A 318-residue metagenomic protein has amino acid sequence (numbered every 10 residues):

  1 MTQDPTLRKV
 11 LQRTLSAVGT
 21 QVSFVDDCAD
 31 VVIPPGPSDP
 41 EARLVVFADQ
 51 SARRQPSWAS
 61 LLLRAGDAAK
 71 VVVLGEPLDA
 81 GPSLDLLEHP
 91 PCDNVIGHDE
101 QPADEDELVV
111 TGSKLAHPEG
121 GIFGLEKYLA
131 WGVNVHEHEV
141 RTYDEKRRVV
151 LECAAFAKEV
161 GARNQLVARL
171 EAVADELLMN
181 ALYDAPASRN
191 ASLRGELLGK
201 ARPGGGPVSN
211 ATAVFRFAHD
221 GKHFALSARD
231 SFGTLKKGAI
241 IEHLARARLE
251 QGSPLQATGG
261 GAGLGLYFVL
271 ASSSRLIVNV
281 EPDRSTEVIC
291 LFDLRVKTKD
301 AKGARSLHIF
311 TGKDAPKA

Functional and structural regions predicted by a protein language model:
T2: Conserved acidic carboxylate
P5-D27: Two-component/phosphorelay signaling modules centered on CheY-like receiver
T6, R53, A103, D144-E145: Short alpha-helical
R8, C28-S83: Conserved phosphotransfer microenvironments
G19, P40-R43, A68-A69, P91-C92 (+1 more regions): Short, well-ordered alpha-helix to beta-strand connector turns
D26, S51-A52, A69-E119, V280: Output/docking surface of receiver
L78-L84, D106-L178, Y183-R202, N210 (+2 more regions): Bergerat-fold GHKL ATPase/HATPase_c domain
L129-N134, L182-P316: Conserved beta-strand-loop-beta-strand hairpin that lines the nucleotide-binding pocket of ATP/GTP-utilizing enzymes
